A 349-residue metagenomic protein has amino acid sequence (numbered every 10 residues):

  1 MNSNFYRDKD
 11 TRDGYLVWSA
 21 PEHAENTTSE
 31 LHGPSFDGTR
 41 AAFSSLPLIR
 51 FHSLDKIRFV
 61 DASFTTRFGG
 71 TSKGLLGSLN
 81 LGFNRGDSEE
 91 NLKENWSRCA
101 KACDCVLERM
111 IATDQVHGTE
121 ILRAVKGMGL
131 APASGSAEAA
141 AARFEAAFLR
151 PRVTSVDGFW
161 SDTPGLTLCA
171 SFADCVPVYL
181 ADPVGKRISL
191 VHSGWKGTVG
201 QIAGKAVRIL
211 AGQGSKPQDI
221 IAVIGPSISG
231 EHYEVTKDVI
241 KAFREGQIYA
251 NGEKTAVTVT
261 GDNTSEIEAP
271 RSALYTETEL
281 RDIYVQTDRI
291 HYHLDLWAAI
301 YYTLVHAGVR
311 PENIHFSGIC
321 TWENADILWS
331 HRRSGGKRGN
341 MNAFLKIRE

Functional and structural regions predicted by a protein language model:
M1-E349: Active-site microenvironment for binding and transforming phosphate-containing groups
